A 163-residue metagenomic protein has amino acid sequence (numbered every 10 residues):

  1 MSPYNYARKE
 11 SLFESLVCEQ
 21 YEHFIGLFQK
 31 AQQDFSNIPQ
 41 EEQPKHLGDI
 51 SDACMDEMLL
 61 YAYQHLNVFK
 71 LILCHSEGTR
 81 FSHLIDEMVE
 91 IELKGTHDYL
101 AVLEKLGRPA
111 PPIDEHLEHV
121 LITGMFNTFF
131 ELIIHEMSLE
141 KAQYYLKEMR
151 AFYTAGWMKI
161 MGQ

Functional and structural regions predicted by a protein language model:
M1-Y6: Short hydrophobic/aromatic patch on the recognition helix
S11-N37, D49, A53-E57, H83 (+2 more regions): Alpha-helical structural segments
H23-D34, V68, G124, T128-L132: Solvent-exposed, amphipathic alpha-helical segments
S36-K45, E104-P109: Short helix-coil transition/hinge motifs at the ends and kinks of transmembrane helices, capturing the brief
E41, K45-N67, T123, N127 (+2 more regions): Amphipathic alpha-helical segments that line or abut small-molecule/effector binding pockets and mediate allosteric
E57-Q64, E77-K105, H116-T123: Amphipathic alpha-helical packing segments from all-alpha helical-bundle domains
K70-I72: Short, hydrophobic secondary-structure boundary micro-motifs
Y99-F152, M161-G162: Hydrophobic/aromatic-rich alpha-helical bundle segments in the mid-to-C-terminal region
